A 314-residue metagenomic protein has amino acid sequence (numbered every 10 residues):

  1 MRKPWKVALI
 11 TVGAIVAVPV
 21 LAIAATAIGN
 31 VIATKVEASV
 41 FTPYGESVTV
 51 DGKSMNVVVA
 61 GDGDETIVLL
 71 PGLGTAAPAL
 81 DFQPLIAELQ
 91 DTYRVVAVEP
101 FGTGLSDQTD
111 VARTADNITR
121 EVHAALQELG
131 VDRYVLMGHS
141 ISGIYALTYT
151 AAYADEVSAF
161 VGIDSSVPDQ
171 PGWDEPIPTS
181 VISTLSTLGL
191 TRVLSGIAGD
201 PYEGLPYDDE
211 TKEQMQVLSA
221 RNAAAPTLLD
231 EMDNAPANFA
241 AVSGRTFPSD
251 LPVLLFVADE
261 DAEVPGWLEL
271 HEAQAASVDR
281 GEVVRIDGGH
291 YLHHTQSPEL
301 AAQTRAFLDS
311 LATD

Functional and structural regions predicted by a protein language model:
R2-I67, D91-Y93, D132, E282 (+1 more regions): Alpha/beta-hydrolase fold catalytic core
K53, V59-L105: Conserved HGGG/HGGXW glycine-rich cap/lid loop of the alpha/beta-hydrolase fold
P100-A115, P171: Glycine-rich "HGGG/HGxG" loop immediately N-terminal to the catalytic nucleophile of the alpha/beta-hydrolase
N117-Y134: Conserved acidic catalytic loop of the alpha/beta-hydrolase fold
D132-D174: Conserved hydrolase catalytic core segment
G162-A198: A catalytic-pocket lid/entrance helix-loop region that shapes and gates access to the active site across common
Y207-S277: Conserved serine/cysteine hydrolase catalytic core
V278-D314: Catalytic active-site module of serine/aspartate enzymes centered on a nucleophile-bearing elbow/loop
